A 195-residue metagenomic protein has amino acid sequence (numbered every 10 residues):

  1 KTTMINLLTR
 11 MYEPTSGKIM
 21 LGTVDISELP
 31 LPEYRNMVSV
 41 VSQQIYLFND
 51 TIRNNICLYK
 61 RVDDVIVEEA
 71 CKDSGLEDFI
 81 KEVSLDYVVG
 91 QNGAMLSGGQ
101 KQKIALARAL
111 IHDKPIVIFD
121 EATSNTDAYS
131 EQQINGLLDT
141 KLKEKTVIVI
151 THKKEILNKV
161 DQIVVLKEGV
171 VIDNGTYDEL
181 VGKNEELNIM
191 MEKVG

Functional and structural regions predicted by a protein language model:
L8-T9: Helix-to-loop junction immediately C-terminal to a conserved catalytic motif
K18-M20, E28, R35, R53-Q91 (+3 more regions): ABC ATPase nucleotide-binding domain helical subdomain, centered on the C-loop/LSGGQ "ABC signature"
E82-V83, G136, K153, N158-G195: C-terminal portion of ABC ATPase nucleotide-binding domains
L106, I150: Hydrophobic anchor residue at the start of the ABC signature
I111-P115, E144: A short, proline-enriched helix->beta-strand linker immediately N-terminal to the Walker B motif in ABC-type P-loop
V117-E121: Catalytic Walker B motif of ABC-type/P-loop ATPase nucleotide-binding domains
A128-Y129: Helix N-cap at the start of a conserved alpha-helix in ABC-type nucleotide-binding domains
T140-V149, L157: Conserved catalytic loops of ABC-family nucleotide-binding domains
